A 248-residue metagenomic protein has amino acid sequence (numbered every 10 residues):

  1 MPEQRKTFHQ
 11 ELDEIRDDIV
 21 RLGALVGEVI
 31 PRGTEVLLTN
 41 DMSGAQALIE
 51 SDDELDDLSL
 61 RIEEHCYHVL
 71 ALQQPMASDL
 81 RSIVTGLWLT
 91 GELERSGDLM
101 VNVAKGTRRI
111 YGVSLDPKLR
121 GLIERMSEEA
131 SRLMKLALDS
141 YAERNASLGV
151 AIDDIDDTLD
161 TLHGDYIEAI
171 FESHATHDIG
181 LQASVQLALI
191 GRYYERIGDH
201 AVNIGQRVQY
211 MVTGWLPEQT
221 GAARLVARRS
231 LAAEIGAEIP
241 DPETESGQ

Functional and structural regions predicted by a protein language model:
M1-Q248: Cytosolic, long alpha-helical scaffolding segments
